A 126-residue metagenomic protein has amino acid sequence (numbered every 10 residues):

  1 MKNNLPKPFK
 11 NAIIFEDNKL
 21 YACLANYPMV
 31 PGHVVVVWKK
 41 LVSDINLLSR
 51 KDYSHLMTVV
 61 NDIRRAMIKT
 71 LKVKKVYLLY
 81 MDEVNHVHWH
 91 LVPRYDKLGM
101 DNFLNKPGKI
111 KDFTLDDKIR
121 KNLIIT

Functional and structural regions predicted by a protein language model:
M1-T126: HIT superfamily nucleotide-processing domains
